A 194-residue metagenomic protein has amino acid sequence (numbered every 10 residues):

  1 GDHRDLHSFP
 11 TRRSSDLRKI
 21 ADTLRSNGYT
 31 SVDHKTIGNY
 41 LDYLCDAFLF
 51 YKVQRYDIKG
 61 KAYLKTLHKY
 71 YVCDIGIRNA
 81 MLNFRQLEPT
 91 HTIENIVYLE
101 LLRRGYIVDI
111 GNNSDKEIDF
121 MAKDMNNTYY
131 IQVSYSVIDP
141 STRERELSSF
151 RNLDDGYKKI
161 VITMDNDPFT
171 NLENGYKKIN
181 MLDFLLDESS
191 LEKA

Functional and structural regions predicted by a protein language model:
G1-H7: Short, exposed "boundary/linker" segments that immediately precede the start of a downstream structural module
S8, R12-T128: Accessory nucleic acid-recognition modules appended to NTPase machines
Y71, Y129-I131, I160-I162, K177-I179: Hydrophobic/aromatic beta-strand patches that form the interior of the parallel beta-sheet core in alpha/beta enzyme
L101, D119, I131, F150 (+1 more regions): Hydrophobic, well-ordered secondary-structure elements that form the walls of internal hydrophobic environments
N113, D155-E173: Nucleic-acid nuclease catalytic cores
K123, T128-I138, E146: Active-site ExK catalytic segment of metal-dependent nucleases
S136, S141-K158: Short, charged, amphipathic alpha-helix that recurs within catalytic cores of restriction-modification and other
N166-A194: Domain-level recognition of nuclease-like catalytic cores that cleave nucleotide substrates
